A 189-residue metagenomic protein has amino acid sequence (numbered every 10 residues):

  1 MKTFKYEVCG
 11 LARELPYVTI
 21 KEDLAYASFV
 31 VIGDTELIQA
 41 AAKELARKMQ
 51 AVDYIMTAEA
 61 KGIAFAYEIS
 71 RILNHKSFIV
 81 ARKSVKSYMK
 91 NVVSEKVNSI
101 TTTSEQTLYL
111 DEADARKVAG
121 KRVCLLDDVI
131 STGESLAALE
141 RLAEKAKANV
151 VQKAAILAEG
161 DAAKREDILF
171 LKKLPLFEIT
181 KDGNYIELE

Functional and structural regions predicted by a protein language model:
M1-V52: Active-site-facing substrate-recognition patch
F4-K5, A137-E189: PRPP-dependent phosphoribosyltransferase catalytic core
V52-E59: Short glycine-rich phosphate-binding loop at a beta-alpha junction
Y54, R122-C124: Structural motif
E59-F65, T132: Gly/Ser/Thr-rich loops at beta-strand to alpha-helix junctions that form or flank small-molecule/cofactor-binding
F65-L73, L139-E140: Short Gly/Thr/Asp-enriched flexible loops that form oxyanion-binding sites at enzyme active sites
N74-K76, K147-A148: A short helix->loop->beta-strand "cap" motif at the edges of active sites that frequently abuts
S77-R122, L188: Short, glycine/charge-rich flexible loops or terminal/linker lids adjacent to PRPP-binding catalytic cores
